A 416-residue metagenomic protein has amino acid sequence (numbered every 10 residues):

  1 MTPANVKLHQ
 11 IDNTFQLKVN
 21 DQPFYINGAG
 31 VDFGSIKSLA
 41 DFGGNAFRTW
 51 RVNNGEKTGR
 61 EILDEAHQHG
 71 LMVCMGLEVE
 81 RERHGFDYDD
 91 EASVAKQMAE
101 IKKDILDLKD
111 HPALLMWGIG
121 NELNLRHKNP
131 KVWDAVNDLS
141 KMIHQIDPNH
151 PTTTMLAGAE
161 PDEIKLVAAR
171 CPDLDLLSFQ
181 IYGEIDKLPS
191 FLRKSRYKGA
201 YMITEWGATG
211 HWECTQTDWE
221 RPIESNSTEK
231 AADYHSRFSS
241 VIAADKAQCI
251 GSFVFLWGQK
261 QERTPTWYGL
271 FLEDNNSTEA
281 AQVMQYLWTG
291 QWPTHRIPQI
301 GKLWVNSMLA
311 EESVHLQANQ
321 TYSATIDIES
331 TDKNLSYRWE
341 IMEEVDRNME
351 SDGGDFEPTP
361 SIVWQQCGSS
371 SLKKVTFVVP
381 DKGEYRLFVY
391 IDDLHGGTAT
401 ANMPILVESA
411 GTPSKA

Functional and structural regions predicted by a protein language model:
L8-D12, L17-L174, Y197, M349 (+2 more regions): Active-site mouth of glycoside hydrolases
I11, V19, P23-I26, R193-V363 (+2 more regions): Substrate-binding clefts and catalytic carboxylate motifs of secreted carbohydrate-active enzymes
W133-F238: Noncatalytic carbohydrate-binding groove/subsite architecture in carbohydrate-active enzymes
V375-D381: Residue-level recognition of secondary-structure-to-loop junctions
G383-L387: Exposed beta-strand face motif in extracellular beta-rich ectodomains
A401-E408: C-terminal edge beta-strand
E408-A416: Low-complexity, Pro/Ser/Thr- and charge-rich linker/hinge segments at domain boundaries
